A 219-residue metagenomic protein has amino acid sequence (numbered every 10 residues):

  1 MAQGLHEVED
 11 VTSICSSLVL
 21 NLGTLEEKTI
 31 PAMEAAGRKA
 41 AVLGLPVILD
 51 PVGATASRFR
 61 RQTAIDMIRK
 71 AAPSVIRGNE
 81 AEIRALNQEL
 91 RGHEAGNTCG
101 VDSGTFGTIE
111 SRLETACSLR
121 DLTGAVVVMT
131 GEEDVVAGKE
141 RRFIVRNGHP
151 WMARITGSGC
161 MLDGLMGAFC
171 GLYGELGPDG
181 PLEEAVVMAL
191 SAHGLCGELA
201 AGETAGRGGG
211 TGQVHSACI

Functional and structural regions predicted by a protein language model:
M1-L49: Conserved N-terminal subdomain of the carbohydrate kinase-like
S16-V19, L45-I48, S74-I76, A125-V128 (+5 more regions): Structural motif
L25-K28, G53-S57, V135, M152: Short, small-residue-enriched loops and turns at beta-alpha junctions that line or gate enzyme active sites
T29-G78: Glycine/small-residue-rich loop that forms an oxyanion/phosphate-binding "nest" at active or ligand-binding sites
R61-R142: Conserved phosphate/ATP/ADP-binding segment of small-molecule kinases
A85, T156-A192: Short, small-residue alpha-helix embedded
V145-G157: Short pre-catalytic strand/loop immediately N-terminal to key active-site residues, enriched for Gly-Thr
L195-I219: Charged C-terminal helix
